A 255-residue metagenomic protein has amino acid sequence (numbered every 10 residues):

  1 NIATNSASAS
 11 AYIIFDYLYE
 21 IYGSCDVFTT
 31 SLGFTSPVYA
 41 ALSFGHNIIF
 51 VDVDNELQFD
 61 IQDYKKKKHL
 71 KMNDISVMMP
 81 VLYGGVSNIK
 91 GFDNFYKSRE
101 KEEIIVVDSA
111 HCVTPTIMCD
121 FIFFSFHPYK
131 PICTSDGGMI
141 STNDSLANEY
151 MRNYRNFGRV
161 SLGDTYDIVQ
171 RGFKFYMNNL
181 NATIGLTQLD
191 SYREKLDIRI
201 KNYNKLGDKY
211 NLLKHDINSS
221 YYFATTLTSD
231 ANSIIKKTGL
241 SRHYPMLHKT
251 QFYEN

Functional and structural regions predicted by a protein language model:
N1-D26, Y39-F44, F50: Phosphate-binding glycine-rich loop
T4-N5, M79-V81, I184, K214 (+2 more regions): Short beta-strand segments
V27, T142, T226-D230: Short beta-strand-to-loop capping motifs
S31, H46-D54: Short beta->alpha connector loops at strand-helix junctions that form conserved, small/polar/Pro-enriched
L32-V38: Conserved coil-to-alpha-helix start sites within the AMP-binding
E56-T134, M139-S141, S145-L146: Active-site phosphate-binding strand-loop segment of PLP-dependent enzymes
C112-F223, F252: Active-site region of PLP-dependent enzymes
R159-D164, A231-N255: Conserved PLP cofactor-binding pocket of PLP-dependent enzymes
